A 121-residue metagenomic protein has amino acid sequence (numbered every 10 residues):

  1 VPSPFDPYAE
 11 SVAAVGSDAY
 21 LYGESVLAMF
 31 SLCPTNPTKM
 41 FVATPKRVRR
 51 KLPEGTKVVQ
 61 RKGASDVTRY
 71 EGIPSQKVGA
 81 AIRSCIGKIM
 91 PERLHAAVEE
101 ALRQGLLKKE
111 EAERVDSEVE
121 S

Functional and structural regions predicted by a protein language model:
V1-K77, S84-S121: Short gly/ser-rich loop at a beta-strand->alpha-helix junction or flexible surface loop bordering the NTP-binding
